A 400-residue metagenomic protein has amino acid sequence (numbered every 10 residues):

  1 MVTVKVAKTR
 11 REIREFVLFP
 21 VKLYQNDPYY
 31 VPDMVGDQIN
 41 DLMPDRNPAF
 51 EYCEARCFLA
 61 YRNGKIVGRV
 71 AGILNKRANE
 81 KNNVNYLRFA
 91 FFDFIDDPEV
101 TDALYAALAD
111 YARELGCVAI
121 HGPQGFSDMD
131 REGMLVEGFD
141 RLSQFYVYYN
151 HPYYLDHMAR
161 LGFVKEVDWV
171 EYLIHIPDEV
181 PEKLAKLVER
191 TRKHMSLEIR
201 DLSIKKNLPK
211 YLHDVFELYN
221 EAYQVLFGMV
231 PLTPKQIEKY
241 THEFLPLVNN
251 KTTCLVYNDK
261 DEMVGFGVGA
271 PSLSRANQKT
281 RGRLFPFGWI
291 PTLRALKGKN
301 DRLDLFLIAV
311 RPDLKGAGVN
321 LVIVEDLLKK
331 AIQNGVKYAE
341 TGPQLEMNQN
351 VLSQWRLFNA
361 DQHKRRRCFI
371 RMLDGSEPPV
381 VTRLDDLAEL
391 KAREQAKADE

Functional and structural regions predicted by a protein language model:
M1-Y29, D374: Generic start-of-chain signal for non-secretory N-termini
I13, I66, K76-N79, D128-D130 (+8 more regions): Flexible loop/turn segments at secondary-structure boundaries
P20-R62, V70-E80, L202, K206-A309: A conserved beta-strand-loop-helix scaffold within acyl/acetyltransferase catalytic domains
N79-G162, V167, T280-L357: Acyl-donor binding region in acyl/amide transferases
Y148-G228: Acyltransferase donor/substrate-recognition loop-hinge adjacent to the catalytic core
L173-V188, R367-D399: C-terminal "cap" of GNAT-fold acetyltransferases
N320-L321, E325, A331-V336, R366-R367 (+3 more regions): Long, C-terminal catalytic modules of enzymes
